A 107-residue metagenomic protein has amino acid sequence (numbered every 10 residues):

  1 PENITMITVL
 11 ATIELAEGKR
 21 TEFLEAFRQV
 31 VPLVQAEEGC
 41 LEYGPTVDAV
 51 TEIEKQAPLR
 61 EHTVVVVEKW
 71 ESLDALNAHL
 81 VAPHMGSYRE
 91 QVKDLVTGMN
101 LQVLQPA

Functional and structural regions predicted by a protein language model:
P1-E2, G18, E68: Generic cytosolic/nucleocytoplasmic N-terminal low-complexity/intrinsically disordered segments
E2-N3, G44-H62, S87-A107: Glycine-rich beta-strand-turn "strand-cap" elements at beta-sheet edges
T5-G18, Y88-E90: Short N-terminal helix-initiation segments at or just after the protein's N-terminus
I7-E14, G44-L80: Short, well-ordered beta-strand segments in beta-rich or mixed alpha/beta enzyme and ligand-binding folds
A16-G18, L73, P106: Generic structural motif
K19-P45, H84-Y88, V92: Short amphipathic alpha-helical segments
P32-Q35, G39, A75, T97-L101: Generic structural signal for secondary-structure transition and capping sites
